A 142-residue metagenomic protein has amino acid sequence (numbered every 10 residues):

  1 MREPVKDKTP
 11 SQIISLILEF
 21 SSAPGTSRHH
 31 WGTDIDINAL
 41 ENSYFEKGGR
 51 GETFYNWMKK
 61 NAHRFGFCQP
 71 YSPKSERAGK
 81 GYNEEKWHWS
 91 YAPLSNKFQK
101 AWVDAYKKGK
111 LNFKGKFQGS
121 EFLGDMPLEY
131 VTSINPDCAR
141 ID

Functional and structural regions predicted by a protein language model:
M1-D142: Cell-envelope/glycan interface and biosynthesis
